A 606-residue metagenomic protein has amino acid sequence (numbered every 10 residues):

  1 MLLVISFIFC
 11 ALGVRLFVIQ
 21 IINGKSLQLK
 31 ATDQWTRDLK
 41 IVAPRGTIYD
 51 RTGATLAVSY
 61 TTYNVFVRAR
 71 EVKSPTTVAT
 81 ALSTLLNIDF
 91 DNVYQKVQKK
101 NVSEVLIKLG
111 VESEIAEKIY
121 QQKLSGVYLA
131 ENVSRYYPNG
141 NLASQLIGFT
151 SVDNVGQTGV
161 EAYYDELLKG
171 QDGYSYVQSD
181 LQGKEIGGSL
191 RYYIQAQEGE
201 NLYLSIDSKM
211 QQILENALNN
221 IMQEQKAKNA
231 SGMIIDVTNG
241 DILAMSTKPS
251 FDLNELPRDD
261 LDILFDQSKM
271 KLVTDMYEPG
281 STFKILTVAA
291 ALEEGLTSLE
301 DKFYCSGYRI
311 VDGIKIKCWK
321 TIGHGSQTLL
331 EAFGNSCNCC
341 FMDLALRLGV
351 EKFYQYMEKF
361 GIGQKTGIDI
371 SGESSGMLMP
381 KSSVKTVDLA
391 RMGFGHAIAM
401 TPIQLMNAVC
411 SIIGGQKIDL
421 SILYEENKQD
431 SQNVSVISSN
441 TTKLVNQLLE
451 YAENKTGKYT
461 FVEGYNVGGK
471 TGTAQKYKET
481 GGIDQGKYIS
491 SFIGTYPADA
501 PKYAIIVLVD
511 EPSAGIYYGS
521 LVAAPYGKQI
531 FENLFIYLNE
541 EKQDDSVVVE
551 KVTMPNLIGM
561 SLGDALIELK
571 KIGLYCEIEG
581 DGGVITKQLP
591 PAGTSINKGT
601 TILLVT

Functional and structural regions predicted by a protein language model:
M1-L256, M276, E351-G361, V462 (+6 more regions): Periplasmic/cell-envelope proteins involved in peptidoglycan metabolism and beta-lactam response
A57, D180-R191, G232, V237-S281 (+1 more regions): Beta-lactam-recognizing serine transpeptidase/beta-lactamase-like catalytic domain environment
V65-V67, F492-I493, P501-Y517, L604: Short, well-ordered beta-strand elements
I413, E453, K528-F535, N539: Short amphipathic alpha-helical signal-transduction/dimerization elements
I422-Y424, K551-I558, K587-A592: Short, recurring structural edge motifs at helix starts
E540-G582: Glycine-rich loop/hinge motif
I596-T606: Conserved "repeat-terminator" motif of extracellular CCP/Sushi domains
